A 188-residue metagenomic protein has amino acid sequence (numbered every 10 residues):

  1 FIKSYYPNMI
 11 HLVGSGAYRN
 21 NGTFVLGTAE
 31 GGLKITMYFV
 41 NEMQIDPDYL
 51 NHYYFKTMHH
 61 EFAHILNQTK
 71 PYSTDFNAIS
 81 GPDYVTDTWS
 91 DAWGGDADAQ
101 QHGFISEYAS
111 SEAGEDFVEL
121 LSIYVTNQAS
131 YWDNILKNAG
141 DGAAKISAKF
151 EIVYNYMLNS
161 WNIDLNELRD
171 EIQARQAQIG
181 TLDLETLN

Functional and structural regions predicted by a protein language model:
F1-M9: N-terminal carbohydrate-binding/catalytic regions of secreted carbohydrate-active enzymes
M9-N188: Active-site-flanking segments in enzyme catalytic domains
